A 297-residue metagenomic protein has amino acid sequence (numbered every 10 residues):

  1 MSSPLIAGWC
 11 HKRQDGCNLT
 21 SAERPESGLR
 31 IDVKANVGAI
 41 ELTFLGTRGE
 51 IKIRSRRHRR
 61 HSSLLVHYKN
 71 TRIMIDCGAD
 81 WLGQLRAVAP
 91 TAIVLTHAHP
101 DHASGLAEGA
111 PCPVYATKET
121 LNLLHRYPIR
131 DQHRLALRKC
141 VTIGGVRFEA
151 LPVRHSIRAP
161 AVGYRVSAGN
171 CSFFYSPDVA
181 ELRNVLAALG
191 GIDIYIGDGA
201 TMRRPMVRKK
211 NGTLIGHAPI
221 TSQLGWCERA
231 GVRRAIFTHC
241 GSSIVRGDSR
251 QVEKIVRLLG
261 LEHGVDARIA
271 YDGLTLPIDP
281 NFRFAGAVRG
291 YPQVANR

Functional and structural regions predicted by a protein language model:
C17, E23, L29-R86, P160-P177 (+1 more regions): Conserved beta-strand hairpin/beta-sheet module of binuclear metal-dependent hydrolase folds, prominently
I31-V37, A116-N170, A270, I278-D279 (+1 more regions): Metallo-beta-lactamase
L42, D76, H97, F148 (+4 more regions): Divalent metal-coordination and catalytic microenvironments
T47-G49, C77-D80, A98, E119 (+5 more regions): Active-site metal-binding loops of divalent metal-dependent hydrolases
I73, G78-A116, G191-Y195: Active-site metal-binding motif and surrounding structural segment of the metallo-beta-lactamase
L182-L274: Cap/insert and terminal regions of metallo-dependent hydrolase folds
